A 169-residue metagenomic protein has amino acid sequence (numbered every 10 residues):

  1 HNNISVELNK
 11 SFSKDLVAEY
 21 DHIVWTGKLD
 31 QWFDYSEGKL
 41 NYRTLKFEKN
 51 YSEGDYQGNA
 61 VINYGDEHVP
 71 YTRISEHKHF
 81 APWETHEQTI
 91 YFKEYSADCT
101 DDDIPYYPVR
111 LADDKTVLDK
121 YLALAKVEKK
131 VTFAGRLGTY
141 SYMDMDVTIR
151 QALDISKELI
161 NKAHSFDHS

Functional and structural regions predicted by a protein language model:
H1, I23, A152: PAPS/PAP-binding and catalytic site of the sulfotransferase fold
H1-F12: A conserved beta-strand/loop element that lines the FAD pocket in flavoprotein oxidoreductases
N3-I4, Y20-D21, E128: Short, well-ordered alpha-helix to beta-strand connector turns
E7, H22, R150: Short alpha-helical basic/polar micro-motif
K10-L124: Mid-domain catalytic core of redox enzymes that form a hydrophobic substrate pocket/lid adjacent to a catalytic redox
I104-S169: C-terminal catalytic lobe of FAD-dependent flavoproteins
